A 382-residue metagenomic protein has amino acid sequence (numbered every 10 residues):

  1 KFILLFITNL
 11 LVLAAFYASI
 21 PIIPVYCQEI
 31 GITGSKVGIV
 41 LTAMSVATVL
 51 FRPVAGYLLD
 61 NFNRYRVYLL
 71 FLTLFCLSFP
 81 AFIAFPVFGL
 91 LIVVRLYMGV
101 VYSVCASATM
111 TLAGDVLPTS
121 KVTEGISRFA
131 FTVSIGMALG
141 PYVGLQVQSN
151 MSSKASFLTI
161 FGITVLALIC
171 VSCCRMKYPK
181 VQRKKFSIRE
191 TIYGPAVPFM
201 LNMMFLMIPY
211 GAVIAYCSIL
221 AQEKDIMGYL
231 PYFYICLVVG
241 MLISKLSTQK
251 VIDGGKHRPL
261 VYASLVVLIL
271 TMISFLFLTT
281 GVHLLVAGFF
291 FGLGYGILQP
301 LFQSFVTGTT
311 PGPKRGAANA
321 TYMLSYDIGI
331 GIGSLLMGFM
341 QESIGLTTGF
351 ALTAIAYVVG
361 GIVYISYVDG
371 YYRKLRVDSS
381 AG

Functional and structural regions predicted by a protein language model:
K1-G38, Y210-L220, K224: Helix-loop boundary and gating motifs at the non-cytosolic
S45-P53, M137-A138, V238-L246, I330-G331: Residue-level signature of mid-helix packing/kink "hotspots" within the transmembrane helices of 12-pass Major
R52-N63, S244-K256: Helix-to-loop junctions at the C-terminal end of transmembrane segments in multipass secondary transporters
T73-P86, V267-T279: C-terminal ends and interior cores of transmembrane alpha-helices in multi-pass membrane transporters/permeases
G89-Y97, V282-F290: Paired small-residue
V94-T132: Cytoplasmic helix-loop-helix junction between adjacent transmembrane helices in 12-TM secondary transporters
F161-K180, V363-V368: C-terminal membrane-cytosol helix-exit motif in multi-pass small-molecule transporters
